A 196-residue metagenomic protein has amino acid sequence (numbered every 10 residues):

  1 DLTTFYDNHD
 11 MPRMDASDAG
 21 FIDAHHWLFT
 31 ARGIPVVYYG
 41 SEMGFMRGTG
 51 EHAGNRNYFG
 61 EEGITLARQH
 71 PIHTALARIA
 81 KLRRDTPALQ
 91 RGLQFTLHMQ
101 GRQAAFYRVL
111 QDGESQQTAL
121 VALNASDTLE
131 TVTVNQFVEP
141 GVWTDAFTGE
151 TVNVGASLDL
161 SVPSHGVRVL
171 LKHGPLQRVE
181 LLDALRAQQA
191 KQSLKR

Functional and structural regions predicted by a protein language model:
D1-R32, M43, G50, T65 (+3 more regions): Alpha-amylase-like alpha-glycosidases and glucanotransferases acting on alpha-linked glucans and related
F5, A24, A75-I79, V169: Alpha-helical packing segments of well-folded alpha/beta enzyme cores
H9, L28, G40-E42, I79 (+2 more regions): Conserved, mostly hydrophobic/aromatic
V36, G40-E42, H165: Active-site beta-strand/loop signature of hydrolases that rely on acidic residues for catalysis
Y38, M46-T49, N55-A119, A125-T128 (+2 more regions): Glycan-recognition and catalytic regions of carbohydrate-active enzymes
E62-L66, T128, V152, L176-D183: Carbohydrate-binding surfaces of carbohydrate-active enzymes
L129-G149: Beta-strand-rich binding/interaction modules
V154-R196: C-terminal beta-strand-rich structural cap/linker in extracellular carbohydrate-active enzymes
